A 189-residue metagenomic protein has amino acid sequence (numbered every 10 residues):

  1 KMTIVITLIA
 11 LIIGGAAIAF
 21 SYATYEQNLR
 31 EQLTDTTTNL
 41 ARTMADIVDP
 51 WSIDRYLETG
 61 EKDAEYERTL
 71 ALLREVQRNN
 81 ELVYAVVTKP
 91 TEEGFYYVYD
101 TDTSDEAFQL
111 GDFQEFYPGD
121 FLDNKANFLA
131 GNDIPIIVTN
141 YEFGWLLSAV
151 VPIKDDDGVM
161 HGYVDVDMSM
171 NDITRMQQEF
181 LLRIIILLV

Functional and structural regions predicted by a protein language model:
K1-A23, I185-V189: Extreme N-terminal signal-anchor transmembrane helix of membrane signaling/transducer proteins, especially in bacteria
T7, A17-R55, R68, M168: Membrane-proximal extracytoplasmic alpha-helices
R74-F95, L187: Short N-terminal helix-loop-first-beta-strand/juxtamembrane motif that initiates sensory/input modules
G94-D102: Amphipathic coiled-coil signal-relay and dimerization helices
D100, S148-D157: A short, hydrophobic, proline-anchored segment that marks a local hinge/packing element in signaling and regulatory
D102-T139: Extracytoplasmic/periplasmic sensor domains and loops in membrane signaling proteins
D133, F143-P152: A short beta-strand signature within small-molecule sensing/ligand-binding domains used in signal transduction
F143, K154-D155, D165-L182: Helix-start (N-cap) segments at beta->loop->alpha junctions that couple sensory/regulatory domains to adjoining helices
